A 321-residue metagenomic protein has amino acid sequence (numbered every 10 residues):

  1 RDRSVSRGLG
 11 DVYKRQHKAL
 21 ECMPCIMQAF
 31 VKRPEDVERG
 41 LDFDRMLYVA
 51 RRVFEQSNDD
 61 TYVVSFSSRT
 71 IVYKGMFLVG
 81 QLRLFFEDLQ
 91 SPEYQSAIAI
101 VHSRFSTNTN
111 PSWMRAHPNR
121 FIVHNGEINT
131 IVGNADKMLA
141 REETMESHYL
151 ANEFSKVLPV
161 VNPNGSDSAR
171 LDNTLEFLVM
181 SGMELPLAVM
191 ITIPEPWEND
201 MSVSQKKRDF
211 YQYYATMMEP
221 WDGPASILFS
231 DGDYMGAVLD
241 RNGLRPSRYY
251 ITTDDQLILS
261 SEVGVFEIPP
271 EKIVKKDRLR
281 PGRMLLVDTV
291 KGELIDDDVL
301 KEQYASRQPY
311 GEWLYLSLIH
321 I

Functional and structural regions predicted by a protein language model:
D2-L9, Y13, I319-H320: Single conserved hydrophobic/aromatic residue that forms the stacking wall/gate of nucleotide- or nucleobase-binding
G40-N134, E146, F177, S181-G182 (+2 more regions): Conserved mixed alpha/beta core segments that line enzyme active sites in large multi-domain catalysts
N134, M138, G292-L318: Terminal amphipathic helices with adjacent charged low-complexity linkers/tails
K137-A151: A short, polar/charged loop-to-alpha-helix boundary motif
Y149-E195, P309-I319: Active-site-adjacent segment of 2-oxoglutarate/Fe(II) JmjC oxygenases
